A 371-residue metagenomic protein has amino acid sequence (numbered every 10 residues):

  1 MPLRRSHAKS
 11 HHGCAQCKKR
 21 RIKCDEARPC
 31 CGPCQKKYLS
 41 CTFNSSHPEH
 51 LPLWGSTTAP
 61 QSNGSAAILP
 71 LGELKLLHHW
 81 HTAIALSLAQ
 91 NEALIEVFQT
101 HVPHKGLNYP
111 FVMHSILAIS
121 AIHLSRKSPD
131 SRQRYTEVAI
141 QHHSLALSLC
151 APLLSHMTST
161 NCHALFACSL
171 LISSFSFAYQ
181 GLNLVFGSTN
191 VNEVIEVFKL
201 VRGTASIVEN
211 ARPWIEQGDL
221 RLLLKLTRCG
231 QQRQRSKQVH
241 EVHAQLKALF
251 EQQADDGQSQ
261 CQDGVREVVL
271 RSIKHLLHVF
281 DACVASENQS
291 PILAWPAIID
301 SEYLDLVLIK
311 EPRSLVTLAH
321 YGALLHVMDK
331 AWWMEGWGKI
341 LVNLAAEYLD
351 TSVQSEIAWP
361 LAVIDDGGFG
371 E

Functional and structural regions predicted by a protein language model:
M1-H7, N44-V138, A151-H156: Internal amphipathic alpha-helical repeat/solenoid segments
M1-P48: N-terminal cysteine-rich, zinc-dependent DNA-binding domains of eukaryotic transcription factors
Q35, L69-A85, H104-S128, Q141-L145 (+3 more regions): Amphipathic alpha-helical regulatory regions
N91, K127, Y179, I215 (+2 more regions): Long alpha-helical scaffolds in large eukaryotic adaptor/regulatory proteins, encompassing alpha-solenoid repeat systems
E96-Q99, H143-L154, I292-V307: Short amphipathic alpha-helical segments and their helix-coil junctions
G106, Q133, I140, S155-C162 (+4 more regions): Alpha-solenoid helical-repeat scaffolds
T136-P152, S174-E216: Structured all-alpha helical bundle cores of eukaryotic regulatory proteins
E193-R212, D219-E371: C-terminal effector modules of eukaryotic transcription factors
